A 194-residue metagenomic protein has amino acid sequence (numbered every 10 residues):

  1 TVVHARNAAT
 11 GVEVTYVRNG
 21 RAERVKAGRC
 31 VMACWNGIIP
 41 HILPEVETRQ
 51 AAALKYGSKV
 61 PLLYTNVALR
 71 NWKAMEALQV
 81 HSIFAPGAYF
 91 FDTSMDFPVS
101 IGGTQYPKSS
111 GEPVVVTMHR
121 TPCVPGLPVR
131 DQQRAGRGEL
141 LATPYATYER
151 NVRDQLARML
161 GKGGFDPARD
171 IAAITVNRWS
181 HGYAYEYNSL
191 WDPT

Functional and structural regions predicted by a protein language model:
H4-R6, I38-P40, V124-L127, Y183: Flexible loop/turn segments at secondary-structure boundaries
H4-V25: Conserved beta-strand-loop-beta-strand element in the redox core of flavoprotein oxidoreductases
A5, C30, D170-I174: Generic beta-strand hydrophobic packing signal
A9, V60-L62, G111-P113: Short, solvent-exposed loop/turn segments at the edges of secondary structure
V14, I39, Y64-T65, V115-T117: Hydrophobic residues positioned within well-ordered beta-strands of beta-sheet architectures
V17, A68, A74-T194: Conserved flavin/dinucleotide-binding core of flavoenzymes
G20-R21, K26-A85: Glycine-rich loop(s) and the adjacent beta-strand/alpha-helix scaffold that form part
